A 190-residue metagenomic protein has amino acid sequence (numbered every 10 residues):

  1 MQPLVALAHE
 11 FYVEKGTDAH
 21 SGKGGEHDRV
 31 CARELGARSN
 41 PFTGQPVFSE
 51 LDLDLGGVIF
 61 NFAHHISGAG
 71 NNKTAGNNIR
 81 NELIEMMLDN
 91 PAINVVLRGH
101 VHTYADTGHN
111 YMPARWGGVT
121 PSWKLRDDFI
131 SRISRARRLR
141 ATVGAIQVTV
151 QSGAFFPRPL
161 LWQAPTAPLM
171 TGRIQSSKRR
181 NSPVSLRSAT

Functional and structural regions predicted by a protein language model:
M1-Q45: Core catalytic region of metal-dependent phosphoesterases/phosphodiesterases, especially metallo-beta-lactamase-like
L4-A8, L55, F60, R187-T190: Extended hydrophobic/Leu-rich segments
V13, V96, S176-R179: Generic N-terminal leader/processing signal
G22-R38, R115-W123, S177-P183: Short, electropositive alpha-helical surface patch
K23, A37-G68: Long, positively charged binding patches that form subdomain-scale interaction surfaces for polyanionic ligands
G56-P157: Conserved beta-sheet core of the metallophosphoesterase superfamily
T149-T190: A short C-terminal boundary segment appended to hydrolase-like catalytic domains
